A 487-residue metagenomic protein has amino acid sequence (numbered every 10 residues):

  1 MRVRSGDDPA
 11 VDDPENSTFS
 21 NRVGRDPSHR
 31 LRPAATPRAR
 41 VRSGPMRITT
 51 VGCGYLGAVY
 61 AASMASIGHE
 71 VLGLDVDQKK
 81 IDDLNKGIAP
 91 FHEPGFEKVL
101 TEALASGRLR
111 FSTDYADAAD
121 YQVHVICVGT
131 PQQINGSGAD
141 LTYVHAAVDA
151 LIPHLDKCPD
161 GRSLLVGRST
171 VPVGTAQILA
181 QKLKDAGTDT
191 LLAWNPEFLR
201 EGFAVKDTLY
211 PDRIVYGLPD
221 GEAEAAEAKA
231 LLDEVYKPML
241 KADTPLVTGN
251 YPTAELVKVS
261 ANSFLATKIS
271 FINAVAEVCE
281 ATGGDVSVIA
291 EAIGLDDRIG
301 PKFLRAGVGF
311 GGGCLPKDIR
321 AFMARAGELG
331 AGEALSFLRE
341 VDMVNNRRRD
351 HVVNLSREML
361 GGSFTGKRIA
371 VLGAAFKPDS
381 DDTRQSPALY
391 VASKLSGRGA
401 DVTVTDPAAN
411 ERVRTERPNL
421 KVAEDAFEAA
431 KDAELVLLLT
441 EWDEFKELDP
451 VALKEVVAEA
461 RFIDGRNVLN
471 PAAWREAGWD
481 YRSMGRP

Functional and structural regions predicted by a protein language model:
M1-P45, K367: Intrinsically disordered, low-complexity proline-rich regions
P33, P37-P487: Structural/interface elements that position substrates and couple domains in central-metabolism enzymes
